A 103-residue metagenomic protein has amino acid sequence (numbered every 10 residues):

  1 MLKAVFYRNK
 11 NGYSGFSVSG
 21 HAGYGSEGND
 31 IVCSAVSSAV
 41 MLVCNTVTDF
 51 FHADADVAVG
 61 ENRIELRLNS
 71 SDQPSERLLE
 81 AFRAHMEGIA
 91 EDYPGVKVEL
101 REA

Functional and structural regions predicted by a protein language model:
M1-I31, M41, N45-A103: N-terminal intrinsically disordered, cationic/polar leader segments that include organellar targeting peptides
V32-V36: Short, conserved glycine- and acidic-residue-centered signature motifs in active-site or ligand-binding loops
